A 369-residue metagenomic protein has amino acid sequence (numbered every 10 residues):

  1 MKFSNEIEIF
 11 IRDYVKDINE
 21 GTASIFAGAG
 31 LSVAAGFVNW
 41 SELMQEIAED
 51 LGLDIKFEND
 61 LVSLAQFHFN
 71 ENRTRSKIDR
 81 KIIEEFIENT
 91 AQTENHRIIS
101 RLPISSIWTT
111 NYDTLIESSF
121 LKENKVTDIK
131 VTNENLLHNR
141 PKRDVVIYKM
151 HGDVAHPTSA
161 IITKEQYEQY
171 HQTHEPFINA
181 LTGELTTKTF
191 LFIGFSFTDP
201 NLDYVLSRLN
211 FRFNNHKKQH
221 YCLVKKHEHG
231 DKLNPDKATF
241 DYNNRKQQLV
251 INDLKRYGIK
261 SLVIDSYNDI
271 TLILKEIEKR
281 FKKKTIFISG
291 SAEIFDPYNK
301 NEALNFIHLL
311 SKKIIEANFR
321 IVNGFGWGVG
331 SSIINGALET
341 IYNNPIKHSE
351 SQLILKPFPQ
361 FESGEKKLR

Functional and structural regions predicted by a protein language model:
M1-R280, T340, E350: Conserved catalytic-core helix/loop/strand module for nucleotide-ribose chemistry
A27-A29, H151-G152, K225-H227, T285-E293 (+1 more regions): Short loop/turn segments at strand-loop or loop-helix junctions that form parts of catalytic or ligand-binding pockets
E117-S118, K218, F287-I288, V329-I333: Conserved long hydrophobic alpha-helices within structured protein cores
K282-K283, R369: A cross-taxonomic marker for long C-terminal extensions/tails that follow the last structured domain
G290, I294-R369: Acidic/glycine-enriched connector segments
